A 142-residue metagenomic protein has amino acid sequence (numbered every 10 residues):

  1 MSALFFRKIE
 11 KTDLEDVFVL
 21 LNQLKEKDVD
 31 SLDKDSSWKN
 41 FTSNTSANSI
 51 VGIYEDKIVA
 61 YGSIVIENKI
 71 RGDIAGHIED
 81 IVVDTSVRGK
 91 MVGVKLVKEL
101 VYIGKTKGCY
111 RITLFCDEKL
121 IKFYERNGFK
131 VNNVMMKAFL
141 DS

Functional and structural regions predicted by a protein language model:
L4, D56-Y61, G76: Glycine-rich phosphate/pyrophosphate-binding loop shared by adenosine-nucleotide-utilizing enzymes
L4-V17: A short beta-loop-alpha structural element at the N-terminal edge of CoA-dependent acyl/N-acetyltransferase catalytic
V29-S49: Active-site rim helix/loop that mediates acceptor-substrate recognition in acyltransferases
V51, K57-I66, V82: Conserved beta-strand in the GNAT
E67-I78, R88: A conserved beta-turn-beta hairpin within the catalytic core of GNAT-like acetyltransferases that forms part
V87, M91-E99: Conserved acetyl-CoA pyrophosphate-binding loop and the N-cap/start of the following alpha-helix in GNAT-like
G104-C116: Conserved GNAT acetyl-CoA-binding A-motif
T113-F115, K119-I121, E125, K130-S142: Conserved catalytic-core motifs of GNAT/GCN5-like acyltransferases
